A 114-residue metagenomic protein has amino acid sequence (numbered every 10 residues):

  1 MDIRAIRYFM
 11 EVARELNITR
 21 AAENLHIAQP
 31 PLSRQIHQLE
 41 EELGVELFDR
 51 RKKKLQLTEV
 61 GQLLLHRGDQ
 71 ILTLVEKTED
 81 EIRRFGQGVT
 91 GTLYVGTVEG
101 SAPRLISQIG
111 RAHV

Functional and structural regions predicted by a protein language model:
D2-A5, Q29, K54, G61 (+1 more regions): The N-cap/first-turn positions of alpha helices within or immediately adjacent to helix-turn-helix DNA-binding domains
F9, A21-A22, T58, H113: Hydrophobic two-helix hairpin corresponding to the core of helix-turn-helix DNA-binding domains
M10-P31, K52: Short helix-boundary/capping micro-motifs
E23-N24, E41, Q62: Alpha-helical residues within the helix-turn-helix
Q29-P30, R34, K77-D80, G86-H113: N-terminal winged-helix
E40-L57: A short LG(V/I)-centered, amphipathic sequence patch enriched for acidic residue(s) preceding the LG motif
E42-L43, L64-G86: Alpha-helical linker/hinge and terminal dimerization helices associated with HTH transcriptional regulators
